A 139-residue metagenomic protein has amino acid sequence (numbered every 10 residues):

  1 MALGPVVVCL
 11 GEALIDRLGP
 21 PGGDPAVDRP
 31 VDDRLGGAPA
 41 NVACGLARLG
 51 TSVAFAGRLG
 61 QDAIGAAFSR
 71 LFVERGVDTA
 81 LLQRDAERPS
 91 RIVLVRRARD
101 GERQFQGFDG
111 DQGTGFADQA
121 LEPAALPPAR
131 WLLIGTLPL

Functional and structural regions predicted by a protein language model:
M1-V77, Q119: Glycine-rich phosphate/adenosyl-contacting loop at the front of the ribokinase-like
S52-T136: Conserved N-terminal subdomain of the carbohydrate kinase-like
